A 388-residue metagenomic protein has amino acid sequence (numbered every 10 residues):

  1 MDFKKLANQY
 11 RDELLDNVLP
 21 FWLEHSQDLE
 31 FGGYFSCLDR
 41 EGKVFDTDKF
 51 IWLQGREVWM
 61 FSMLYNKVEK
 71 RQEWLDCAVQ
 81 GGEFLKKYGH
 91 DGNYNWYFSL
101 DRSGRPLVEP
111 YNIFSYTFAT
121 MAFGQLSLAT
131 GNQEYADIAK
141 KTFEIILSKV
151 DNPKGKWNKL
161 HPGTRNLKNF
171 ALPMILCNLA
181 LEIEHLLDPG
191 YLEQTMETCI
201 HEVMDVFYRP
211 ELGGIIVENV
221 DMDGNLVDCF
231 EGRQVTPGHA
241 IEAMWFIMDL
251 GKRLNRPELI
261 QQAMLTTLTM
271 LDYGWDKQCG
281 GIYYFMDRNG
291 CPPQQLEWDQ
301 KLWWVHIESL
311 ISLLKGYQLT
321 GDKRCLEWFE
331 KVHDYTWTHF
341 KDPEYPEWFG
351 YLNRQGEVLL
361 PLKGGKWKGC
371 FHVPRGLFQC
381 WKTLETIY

Functional and structural regions predicted by a protein language model:
M1-Y388: Glycan-recognition and catalytic cores of secretory/periplasmic carbohydrate-active enzymes
